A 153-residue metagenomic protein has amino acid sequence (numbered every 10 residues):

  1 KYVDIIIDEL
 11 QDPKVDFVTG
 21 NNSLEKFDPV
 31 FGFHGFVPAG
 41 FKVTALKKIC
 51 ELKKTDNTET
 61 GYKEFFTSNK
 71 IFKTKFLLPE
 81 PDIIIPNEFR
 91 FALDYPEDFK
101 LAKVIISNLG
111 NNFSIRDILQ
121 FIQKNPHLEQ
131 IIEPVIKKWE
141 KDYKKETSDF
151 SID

Functional and structural regions predicted by a protein language model:
K1-F89, K100, V104, Q120-D153: Conserved core of the sugar-phosphate nucleotidyltransferase
A39, A92, N111: Residues that recognize and position ribonucleotide moieties
T55, N111-N112: Alpha-helix boundary/capping and short turn/kink residues
Y95: Short, conserved phosphate/pyrophosphate- and ester-handling motifs at nucleotide-, phospho-/glycolipid
S107-N108: A hydrophobic, small-residue-rich beta->alpha segment in the mid-to-C-terminal subdomain of diverse proteins
D117: Structured alpha/beta or helical-core interaction and ligand-binding surfaces enriched in interleaved
